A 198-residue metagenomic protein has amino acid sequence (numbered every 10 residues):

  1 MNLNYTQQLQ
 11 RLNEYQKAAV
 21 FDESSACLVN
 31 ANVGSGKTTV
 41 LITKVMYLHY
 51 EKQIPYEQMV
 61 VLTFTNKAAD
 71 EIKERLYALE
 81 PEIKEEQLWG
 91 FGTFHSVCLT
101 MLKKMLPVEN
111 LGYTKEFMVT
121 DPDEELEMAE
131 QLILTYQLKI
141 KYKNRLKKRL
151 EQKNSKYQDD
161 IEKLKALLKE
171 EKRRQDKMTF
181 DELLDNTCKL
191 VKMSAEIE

Functional and structural regions predicted by a protein language model:
M1-N30, L164, F180-K189: Conserved pre-motif I regulatory segment
R11-L12, K37-L41, K192: Short secondary-structure boundary/capping elements
S24-T43: Walker A/P-loop
N32-S35, L48-A195: A basic/glycine-biased coupling hinge at the interface between accessory DNA-binding modules
E198: SF2 helicase catalytic motif II
